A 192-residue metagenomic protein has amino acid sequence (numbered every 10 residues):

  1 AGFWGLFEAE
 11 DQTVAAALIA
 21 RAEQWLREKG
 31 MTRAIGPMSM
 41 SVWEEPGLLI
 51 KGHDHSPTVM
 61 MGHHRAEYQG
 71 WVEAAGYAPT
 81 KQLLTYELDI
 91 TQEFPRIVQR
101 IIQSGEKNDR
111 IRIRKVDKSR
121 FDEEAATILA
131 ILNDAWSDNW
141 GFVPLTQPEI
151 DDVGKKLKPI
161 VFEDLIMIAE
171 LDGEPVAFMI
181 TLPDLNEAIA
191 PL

Functional and structural regions predicted by a protein language model:
A1, K115, S119-L192: A conserved beta-strand-loop-helix scaffold within acyl/acetyltransferase catalytic domains
A1-G76, L192: Acyl-donor binding region in acyl/amide transferases
F7, Y86-L88, A169: Short beta-strand element of the conserved SAM-dependent methyltransferase core
W25-R27, A75-A78, G105, K158-P159 (+1 more regions): A general structural signal for short secondary-structure junctions and capping/turn motifs
M40-V42, T91-E93, D184-N186: Short, solvent-exposed loop/turn segments at secondary-structure junctions
V42-P46, F94, A177: Short catalytic/ligand-binding loop motif for oxyanion handling, primarily in non-cytosolic enzymes, centered on
G62-G141, L165: Acyltransferase donor/substrate-recognition loop-hinge adjacent to the catalytic core
